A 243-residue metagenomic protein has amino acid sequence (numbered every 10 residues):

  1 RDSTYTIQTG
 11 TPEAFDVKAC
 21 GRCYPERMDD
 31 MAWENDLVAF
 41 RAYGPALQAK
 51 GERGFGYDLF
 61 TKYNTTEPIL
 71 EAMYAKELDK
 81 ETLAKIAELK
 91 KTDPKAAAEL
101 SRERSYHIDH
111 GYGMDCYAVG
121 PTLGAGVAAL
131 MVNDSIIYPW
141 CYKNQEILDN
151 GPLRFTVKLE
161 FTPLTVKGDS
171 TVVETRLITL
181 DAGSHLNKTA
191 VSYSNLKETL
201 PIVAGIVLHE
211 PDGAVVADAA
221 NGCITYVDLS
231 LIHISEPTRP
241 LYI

Functional and structural regions predicted by a protein language model:
R1-E26, I202, I206-L208, D212-A214 (+1 more regions): Extended acidic/polar, glycine-enriched regions that form or flank non-catalytic beta-rich accessory modules
T9-V132: Solvent-exposed N-terminal domain segments of exported/luminal and surface proteins
C23-Y24, M31-W33, P139, K143-N150 (+1 more regions): Short, exposed beta-strand/loop patches in secreted or surface proteins that constitute
P25, A32-E34, D149-L153, S170 (+2 more regions): Solvent-exposed loop and beta-edge segments used for protein-protein assembly and interaction
M31-N35, L159, Y226: Short acidic-hydrophobic surface loop/beta-edge motif
L89-D181: Extended, loop-rich substrate-binding clefts of extracytoplasmic carbohydrate-active enzymes
E174-R176, L186-A217: Acidic (Asp/Glu-rich), glycine- and aromatic
I232-I243: Single conserved hydrophobic/aromatic residue that forms the stacking wall/gate of nucleotide- or nucleobase-binding
